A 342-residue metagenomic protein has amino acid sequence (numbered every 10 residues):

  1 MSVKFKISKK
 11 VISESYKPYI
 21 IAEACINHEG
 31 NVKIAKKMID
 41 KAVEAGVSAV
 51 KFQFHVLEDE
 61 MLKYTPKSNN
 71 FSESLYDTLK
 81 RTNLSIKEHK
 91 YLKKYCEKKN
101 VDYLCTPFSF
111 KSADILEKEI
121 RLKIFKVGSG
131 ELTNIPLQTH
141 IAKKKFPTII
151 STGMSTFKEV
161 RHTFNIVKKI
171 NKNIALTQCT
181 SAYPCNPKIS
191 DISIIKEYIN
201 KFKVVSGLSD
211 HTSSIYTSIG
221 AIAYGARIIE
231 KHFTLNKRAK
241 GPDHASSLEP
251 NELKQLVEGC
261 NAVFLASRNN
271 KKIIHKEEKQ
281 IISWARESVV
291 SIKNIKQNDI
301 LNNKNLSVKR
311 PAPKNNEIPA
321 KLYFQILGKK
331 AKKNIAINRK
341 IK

Functional and structural regions predicted by a protein language model:
M1-K342: Catalytic cores and adjacent flexible loops of soluble metabolic enzymes that perform enolate/carbanion chemistry on
